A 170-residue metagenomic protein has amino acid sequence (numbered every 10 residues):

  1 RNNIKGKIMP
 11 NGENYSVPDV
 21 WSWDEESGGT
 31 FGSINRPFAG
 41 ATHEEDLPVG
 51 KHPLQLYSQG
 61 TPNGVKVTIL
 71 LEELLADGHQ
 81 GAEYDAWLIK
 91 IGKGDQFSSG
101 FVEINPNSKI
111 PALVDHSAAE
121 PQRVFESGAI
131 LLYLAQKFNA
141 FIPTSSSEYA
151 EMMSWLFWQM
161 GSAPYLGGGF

Functional and structural regions predicted by a protein language model:
I4-F170: GST-like domain detector, emphasizing the conserved glutathione-binding G-site in the N-terminal thioredoxin-like
